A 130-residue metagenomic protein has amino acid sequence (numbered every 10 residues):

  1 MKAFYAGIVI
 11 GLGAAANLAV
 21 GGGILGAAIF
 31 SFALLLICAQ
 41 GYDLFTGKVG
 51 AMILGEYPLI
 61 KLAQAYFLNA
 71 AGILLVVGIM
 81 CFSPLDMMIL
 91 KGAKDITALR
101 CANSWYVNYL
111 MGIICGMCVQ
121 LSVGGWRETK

Functional and structural regions predicted by a protein language model:
M1-K130: Alpha-helical transmembrane segments and their helix-helix packing motifs
